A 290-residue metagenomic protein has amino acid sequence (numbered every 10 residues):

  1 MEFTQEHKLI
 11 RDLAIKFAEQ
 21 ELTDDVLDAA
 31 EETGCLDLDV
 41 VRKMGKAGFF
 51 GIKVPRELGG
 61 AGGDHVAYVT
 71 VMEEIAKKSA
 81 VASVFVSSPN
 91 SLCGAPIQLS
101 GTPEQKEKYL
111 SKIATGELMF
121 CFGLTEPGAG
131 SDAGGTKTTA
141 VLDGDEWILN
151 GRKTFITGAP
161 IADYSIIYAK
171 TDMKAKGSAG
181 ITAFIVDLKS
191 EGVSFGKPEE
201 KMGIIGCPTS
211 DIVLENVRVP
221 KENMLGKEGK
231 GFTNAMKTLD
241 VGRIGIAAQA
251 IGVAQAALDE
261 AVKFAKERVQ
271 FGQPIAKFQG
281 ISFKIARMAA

Functional and structural regions predicted by a protein language model:
M1-V86, K108, K112-T115: Amphipathic, small/basic residue-rich leader segments at the start of a protein or domain
E2-I10, K77, V193-A290: Glycine-rich beta->alpha junctions and the first turn(s) of the following alpha-helix
G62-E74, D132-T136, V213, V219: Structural signature of FAD isoalloxazine-binding scaffolds in flavoprotein oxidoreductases
V84-E104, G130-A133: N-terminal glycine-rich flavin-associated loop
I113, G128-S131, F155-G158, M173-A175 (+1 more regions): Short Gly/Pro-enriched turn/cap motifs at secondary-structure boundaries
G116-L124, Y168: A short, Trp-centered hydrophobic/proline-enriched beta-strand micro-motif
T138-V141: A structural signal for short hydrophobic beta-strand segments in well-ordered beta-sheet cores
E146, N150-G196: A short core secondary-structure module
